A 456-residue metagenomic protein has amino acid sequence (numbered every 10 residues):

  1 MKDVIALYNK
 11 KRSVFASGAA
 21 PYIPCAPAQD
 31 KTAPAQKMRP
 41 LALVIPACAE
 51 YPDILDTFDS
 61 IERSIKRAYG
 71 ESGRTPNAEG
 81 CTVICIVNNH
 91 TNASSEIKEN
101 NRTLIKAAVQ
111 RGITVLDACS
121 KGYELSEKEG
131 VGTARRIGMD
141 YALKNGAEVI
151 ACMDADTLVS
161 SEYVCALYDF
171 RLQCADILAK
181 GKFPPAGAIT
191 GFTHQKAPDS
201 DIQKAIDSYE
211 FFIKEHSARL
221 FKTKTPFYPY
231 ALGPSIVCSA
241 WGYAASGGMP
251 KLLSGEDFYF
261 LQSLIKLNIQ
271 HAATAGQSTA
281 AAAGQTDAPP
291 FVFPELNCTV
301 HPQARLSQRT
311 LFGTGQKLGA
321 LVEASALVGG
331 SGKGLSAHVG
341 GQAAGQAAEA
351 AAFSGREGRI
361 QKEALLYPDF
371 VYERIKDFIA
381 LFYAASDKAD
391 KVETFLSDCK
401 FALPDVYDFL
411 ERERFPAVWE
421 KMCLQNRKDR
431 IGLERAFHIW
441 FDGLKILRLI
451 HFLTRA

Functional and structural regions predicted by a protein language model:
L41-D53, T57, S64, I86-N89: A conserved hydrophobic helix/loop-capping motif in glycosyltransferases and polysaccharide synthases
T57-G80, N92: Short, acidic, metal-binding catalytic loop of nucleotide-sugar glycosyltransferases
E96-A147: Active-site-proximal specificity loops/subdomain of glycosyltransferases
D154-F170: Acidic donor-binding/catalytic loop of UDP-sugar-dependent glycosyltransferases, especially processive GT2
P184-K204: Short beta-strand-to-loop element that shapes/binds the nucleotide-sugar donor at the catalytic cleft/hinge
S217-V237: A recurrent flexible, glycine/aromatic-enriched loop bordering the glycosyltransferase active site that acts as
L252-Y259: Acidic donor-binding loop at a coil-to-helix junction in glycosyltransferase catalytic cores that engages
A320-G341, G345-A456: Terminal low-complexity segments of carbohydrate-biosynthetic enzymes
